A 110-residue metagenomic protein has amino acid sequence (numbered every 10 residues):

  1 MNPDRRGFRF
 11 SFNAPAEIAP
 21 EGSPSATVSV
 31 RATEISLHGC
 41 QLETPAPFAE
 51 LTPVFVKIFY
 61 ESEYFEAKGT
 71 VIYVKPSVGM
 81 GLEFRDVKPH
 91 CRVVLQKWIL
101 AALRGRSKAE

Functional and structural regions predicted by a protein language model:
M1-E110: Structured alpha-helical
